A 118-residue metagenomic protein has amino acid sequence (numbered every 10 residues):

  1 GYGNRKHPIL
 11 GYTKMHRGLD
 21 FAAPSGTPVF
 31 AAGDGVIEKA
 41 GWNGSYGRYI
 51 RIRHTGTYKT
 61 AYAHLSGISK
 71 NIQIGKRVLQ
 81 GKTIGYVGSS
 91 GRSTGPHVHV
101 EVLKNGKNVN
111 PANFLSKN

Functional and structural regions predicted by a protein language model:
G1-N118: Catalytic cores of peptidoglycan-degrading enzymes
